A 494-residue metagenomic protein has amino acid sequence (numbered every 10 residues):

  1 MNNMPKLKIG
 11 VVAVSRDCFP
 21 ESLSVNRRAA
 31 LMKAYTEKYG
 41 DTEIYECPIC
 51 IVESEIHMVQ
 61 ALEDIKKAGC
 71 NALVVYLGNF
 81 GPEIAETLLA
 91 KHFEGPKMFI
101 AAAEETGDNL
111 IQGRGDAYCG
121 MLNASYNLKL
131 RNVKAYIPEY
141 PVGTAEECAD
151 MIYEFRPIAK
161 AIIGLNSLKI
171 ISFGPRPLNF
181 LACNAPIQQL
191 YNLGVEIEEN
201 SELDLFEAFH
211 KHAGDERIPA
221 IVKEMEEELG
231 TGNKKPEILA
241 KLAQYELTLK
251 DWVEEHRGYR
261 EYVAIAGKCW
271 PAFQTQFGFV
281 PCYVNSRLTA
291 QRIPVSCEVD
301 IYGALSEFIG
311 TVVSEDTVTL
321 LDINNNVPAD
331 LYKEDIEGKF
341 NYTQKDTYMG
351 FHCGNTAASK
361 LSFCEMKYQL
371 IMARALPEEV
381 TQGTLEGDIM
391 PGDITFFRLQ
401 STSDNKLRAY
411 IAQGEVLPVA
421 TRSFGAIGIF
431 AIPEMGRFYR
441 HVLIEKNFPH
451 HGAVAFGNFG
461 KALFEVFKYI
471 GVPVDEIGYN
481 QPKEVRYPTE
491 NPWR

Functional and structural regions predicted by a protein language model:
N2, L7-I9, E105-G232, I238: Cap/lid and interdomain-hinge subdomains that line or gate substrate/regulatory clefts in soluble alpha/beta enzymes
M32-I51, K134-Y140, E196-S201: Short beta-strand elements in bilobed, periplasmic/extracellular small-molecule ligand-binding domains
H57-C70, T87-L89, T248-G258: Short, well-structured alpha-helical segments in soluble
C70-N79, M98-I100, Y262-G267: Periplasmic-binding protein-like
L88-G115, L122-N127, K134, S286-V299: Short, acidic/small-residue loops that bind anionic groups at enzyme active sites
V222-V313: Long, internal scaffold/assembly segments composed of regular secondary structure
T289-F424: C-terminal catalytic subdomain
I371-R494: Extended hydrophobic packing segments that form well-structured cores
